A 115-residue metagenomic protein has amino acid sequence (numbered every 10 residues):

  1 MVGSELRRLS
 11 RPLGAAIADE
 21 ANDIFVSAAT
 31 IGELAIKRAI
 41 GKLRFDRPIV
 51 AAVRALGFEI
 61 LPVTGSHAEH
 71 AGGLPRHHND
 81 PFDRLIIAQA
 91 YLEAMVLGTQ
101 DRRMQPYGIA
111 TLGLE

Functional and structural regions predicted by a protein language model:
M1-V2, K37-R38, L74-P75, Q89: A generic structural signal for short
M1-V26, A39-A51, E93, R102-P106 (+1 more regions): Short, well-structured N-terminal submotif of metal-dependent ribonuclease cores
L34: Phosphate/NTP-binding elements of NTP-utilizing enzymes
R44-D46, V50, A55-R103, L114-E115: Active-site neighborhoods of divalent-metal-dependent phosphate/nucleic-acid chemistry enzymes
